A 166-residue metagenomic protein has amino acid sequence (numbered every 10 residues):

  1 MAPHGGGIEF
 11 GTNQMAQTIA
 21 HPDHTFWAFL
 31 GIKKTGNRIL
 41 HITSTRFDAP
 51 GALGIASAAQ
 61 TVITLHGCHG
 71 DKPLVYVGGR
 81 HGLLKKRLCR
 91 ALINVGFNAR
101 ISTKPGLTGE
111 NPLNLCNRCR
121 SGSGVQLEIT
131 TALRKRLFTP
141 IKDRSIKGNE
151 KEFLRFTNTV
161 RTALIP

Functional and structural regions predicted by a protein language model:
M1-P166: N-terminal catalytic or cofactor-binding beta/alpha core of small enzyme domains
